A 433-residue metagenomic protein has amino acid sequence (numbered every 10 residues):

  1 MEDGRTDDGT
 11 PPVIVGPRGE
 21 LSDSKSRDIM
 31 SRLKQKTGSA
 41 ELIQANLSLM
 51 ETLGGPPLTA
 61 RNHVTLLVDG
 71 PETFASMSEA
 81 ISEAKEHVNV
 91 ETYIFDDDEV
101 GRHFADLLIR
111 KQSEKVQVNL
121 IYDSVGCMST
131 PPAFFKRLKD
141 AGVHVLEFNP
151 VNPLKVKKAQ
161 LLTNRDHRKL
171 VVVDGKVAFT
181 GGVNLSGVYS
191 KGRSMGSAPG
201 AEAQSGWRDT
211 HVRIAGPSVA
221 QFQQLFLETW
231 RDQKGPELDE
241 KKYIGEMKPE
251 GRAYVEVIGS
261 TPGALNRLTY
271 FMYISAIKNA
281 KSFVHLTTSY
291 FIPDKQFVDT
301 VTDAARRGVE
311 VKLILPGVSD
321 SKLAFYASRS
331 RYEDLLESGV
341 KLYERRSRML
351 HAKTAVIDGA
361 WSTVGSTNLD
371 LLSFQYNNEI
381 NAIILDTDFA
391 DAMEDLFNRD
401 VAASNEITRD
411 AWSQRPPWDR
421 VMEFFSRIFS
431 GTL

Functional and structural regions predicted by a protein language model:
M1-F271, S275, N279, D303 (+6 more regions): N-terminal localization/anchoring segments of enzymes in phospholipid and broader phosphate metabolism
A264, T288, I292, S319-Y326 (+2 more regions): A short glycine-/small-residue-rich loop at the edge of a beta-strand within enzyme catalytic domains
Y270, I277, V298, V311 (+1 more regions): A general structural signal for well-ordered alpha-helical packing
A280, Y290-K312, P316-G317, S321: Helical hairpin unit composed of two closely spaced alpha helices linked by a short loop
K295-D299, F325-A327, I357, N377: Histidine/acidic-residue-rich catalytic or RNA/ligand-binding cores of hydrolases and nuclease-related proteins
V309, L313, S321-N368: C-terminal structural cap/anchor segments
